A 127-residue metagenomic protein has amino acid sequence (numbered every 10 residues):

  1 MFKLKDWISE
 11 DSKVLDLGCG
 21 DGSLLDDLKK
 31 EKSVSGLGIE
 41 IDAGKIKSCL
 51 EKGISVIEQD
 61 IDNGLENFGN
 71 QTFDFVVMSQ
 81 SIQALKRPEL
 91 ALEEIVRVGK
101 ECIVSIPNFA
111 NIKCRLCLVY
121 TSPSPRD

Functional and structural regions predicted by a protein language model:
M1-D11: Conserved alpha-helix/loop element of class I SAM-dependent methyltransferases that forms part of the SAM/SAH-binding
G18-G20: Class I SAM-dependent methyltransferase "Motif I" SAM/SAH-binding loop
S23, D27-G64: Class I SAM-dependent methyltransferase SAM/SAH-binding core
G64-N70: Short conserved loop adjoining the S-adenosyl-L-methionine
F75-K86: A short SAM/SAH-binding and catalytic strip from SAM-dependent methyltransferases
L85-E94, V98: A short, conserved alpha-helix within the catalytic core of class I
G99-P107: Conserved beta-strand signature within the Rossmann-like core of class I S-adenosyl-L-methionine
Y120-D127: Conserved small/polar residues in nucleotide/adenosyl-binding loops
